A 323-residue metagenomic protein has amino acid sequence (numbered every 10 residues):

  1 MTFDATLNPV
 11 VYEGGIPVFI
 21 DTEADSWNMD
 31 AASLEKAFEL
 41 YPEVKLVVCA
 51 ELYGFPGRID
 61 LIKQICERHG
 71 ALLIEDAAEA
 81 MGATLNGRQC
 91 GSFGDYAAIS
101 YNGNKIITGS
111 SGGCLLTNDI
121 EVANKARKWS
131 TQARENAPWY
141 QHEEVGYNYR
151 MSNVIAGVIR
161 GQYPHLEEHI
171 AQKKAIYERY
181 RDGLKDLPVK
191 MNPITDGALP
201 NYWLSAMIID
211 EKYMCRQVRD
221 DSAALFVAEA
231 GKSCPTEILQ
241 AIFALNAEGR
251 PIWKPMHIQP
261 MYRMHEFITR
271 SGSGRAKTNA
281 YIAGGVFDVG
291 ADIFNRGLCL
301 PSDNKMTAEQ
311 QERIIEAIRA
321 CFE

Functional and structural regions predicted by a protein language model:
M1-A31, L52: Substrate-binding/gating loop at the entrance of the active-site cleft, primarily in PLP-dependent aminotransferase-like
N8-V10, I65, V154: Hydrophobic/aromatic ligand-binding patch that stacks against planar heteroaromatic rings of cofactors or nucleotides
Y12, S100, L116, W129 (+1 more regions): Conserved catalytic core of Hanks-type protein kinase domains
E13, R68-H69, L245: Helix C-cap/helix->beta junction micro-motif
F19-D21, I99, P193, P251: Structural signal for conserved beta-strand scaffold positions within catalytic alpha/beta enzyme cores
D25-G109, C114-L116, E121, D303: Active-site phosphate-binding strand-loop segment of PLP-dependent enzymes
A32, K36, L46-A50, F55 (+3 more regions): PLP-dependent aminotransferase class I/II
